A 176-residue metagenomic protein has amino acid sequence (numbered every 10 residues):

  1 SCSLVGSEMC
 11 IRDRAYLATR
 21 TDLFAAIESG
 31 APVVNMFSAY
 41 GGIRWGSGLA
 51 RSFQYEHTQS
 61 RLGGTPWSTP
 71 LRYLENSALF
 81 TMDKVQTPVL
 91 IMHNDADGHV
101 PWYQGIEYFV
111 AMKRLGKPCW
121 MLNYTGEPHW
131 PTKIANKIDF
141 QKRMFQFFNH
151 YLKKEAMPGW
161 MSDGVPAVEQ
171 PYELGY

Functional and structural regions predicted by a protein language model:
C2-G6: Positively charged, low-complexity/disordered segments
S7-E8, R12-Y176: Active-site-proximal cap/loop segments of hydrolase catalytic domains
